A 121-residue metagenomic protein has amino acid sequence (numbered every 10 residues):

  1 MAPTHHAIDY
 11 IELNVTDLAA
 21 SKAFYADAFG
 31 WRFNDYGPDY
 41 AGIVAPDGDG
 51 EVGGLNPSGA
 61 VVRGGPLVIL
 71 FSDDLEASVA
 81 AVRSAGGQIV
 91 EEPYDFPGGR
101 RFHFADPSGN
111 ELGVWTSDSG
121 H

Functional and structural regions predicted by a protein language model:
M1-K22, D49-G50, P66-V68, D118-H121: N-terminal beta-strand motif that seeds the catalytic metal site of vicinal oxygen chelate
M1-T4, L13, V79, S84-H121: Vicinal oxygen chelate
I8-T16, G59-R83, R100-A105: Vicinal oxygen chelate
Y10, S21, Y40-I43, V52 (+5 more regions): Residue-level detection of beta-strand scaffold positions
Y25: Catalytic core of tubulin tyrosine ligase-like
G30-Y36, Q88-P93: Short secondary-structure junctions
W31-G65, E111-T116: Conserved short beta-strand elements that form part of the metal-binding/catalytic scaffold of enzyme active sites
